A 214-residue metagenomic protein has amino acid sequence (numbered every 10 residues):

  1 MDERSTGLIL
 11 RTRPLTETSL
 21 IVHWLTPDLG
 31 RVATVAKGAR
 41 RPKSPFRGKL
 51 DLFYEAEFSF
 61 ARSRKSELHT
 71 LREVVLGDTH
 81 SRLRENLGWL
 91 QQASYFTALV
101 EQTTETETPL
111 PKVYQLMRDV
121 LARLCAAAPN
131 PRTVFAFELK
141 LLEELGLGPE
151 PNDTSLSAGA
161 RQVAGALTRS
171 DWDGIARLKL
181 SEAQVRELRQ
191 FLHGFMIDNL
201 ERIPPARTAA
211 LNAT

Functional and structural regions predicted by a protein language model:
M1-T214: Non-catalytic alpha-helical scaffolds and adjoining flexible linkers that form interface surfaces for assembly
